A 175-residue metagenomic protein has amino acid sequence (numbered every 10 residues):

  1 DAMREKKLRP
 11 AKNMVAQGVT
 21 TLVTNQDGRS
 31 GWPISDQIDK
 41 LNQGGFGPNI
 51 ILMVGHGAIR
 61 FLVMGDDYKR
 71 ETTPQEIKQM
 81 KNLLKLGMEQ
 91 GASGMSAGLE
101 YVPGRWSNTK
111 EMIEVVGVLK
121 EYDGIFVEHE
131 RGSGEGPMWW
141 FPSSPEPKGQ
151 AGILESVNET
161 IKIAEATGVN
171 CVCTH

Functional and structural regions predicted by a protein language model:
D1-A97, V116, Y122-I125: Divalent-metal coordination cores built from histidine and acidic residues
E71-G98, V102-H175: Histidine/acidic residue-rich metal-binding segments in metalloenzymes
